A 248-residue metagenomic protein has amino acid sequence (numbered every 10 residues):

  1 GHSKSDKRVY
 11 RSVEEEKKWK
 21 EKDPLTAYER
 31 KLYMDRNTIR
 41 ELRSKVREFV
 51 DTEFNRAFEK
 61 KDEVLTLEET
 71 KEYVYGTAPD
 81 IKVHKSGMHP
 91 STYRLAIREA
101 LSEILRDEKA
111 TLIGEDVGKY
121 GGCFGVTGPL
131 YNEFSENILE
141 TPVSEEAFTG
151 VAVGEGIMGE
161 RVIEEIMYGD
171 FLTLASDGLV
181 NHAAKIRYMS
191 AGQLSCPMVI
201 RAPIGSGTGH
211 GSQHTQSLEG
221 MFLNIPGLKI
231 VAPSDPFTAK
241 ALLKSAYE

Functional and structural regions predicted by a protein language model:
G1-V83: Glycine/aspartate-rich loop-and-adjacent alpha/beta segment that forms the canonical ThDP
T70-E248: Thiamine diphosphate
